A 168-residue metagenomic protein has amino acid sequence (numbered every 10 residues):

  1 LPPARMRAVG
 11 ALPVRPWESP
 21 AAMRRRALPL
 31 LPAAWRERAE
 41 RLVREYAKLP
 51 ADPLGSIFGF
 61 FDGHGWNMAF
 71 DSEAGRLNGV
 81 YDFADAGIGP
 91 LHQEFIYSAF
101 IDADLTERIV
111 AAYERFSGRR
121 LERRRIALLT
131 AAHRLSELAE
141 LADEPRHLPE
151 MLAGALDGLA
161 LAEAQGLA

Functional and structural regions predicted by a protein language model:
L1-D62, S72-E73, E114, A155-E163: An alpha-helical support segment within catalytic cores of ATP-dependent transferases
P16, G79, A99-I101: Alpha-helix boundary/interfacial micro-motifs
A22, D52-G55, D85-I88, I96-A168: Helix-rich C-terminal or lid/interface subdomains of diverse kinases
F58, G79-D82: Pre-DFG segment of protein kinase catalytic domains
D62, D82, E94: Acidic active-site catalytic centers that drive phospho-/nucleotidyl reactions and related ester hydrolyses
W66-M68: Hydrophobic residue at the +6 position relative to the catalytic HRD Asp in the kinase catalytic loop
F70-N78: Active-site beta-strand-loop-beta-strand hairpin of nuclease catalytic cores that positions key catalytic residues
L91: Acidic donor-binding loop at a coil-to-helix junction in glycosyltransferase catalytic cores that engages
